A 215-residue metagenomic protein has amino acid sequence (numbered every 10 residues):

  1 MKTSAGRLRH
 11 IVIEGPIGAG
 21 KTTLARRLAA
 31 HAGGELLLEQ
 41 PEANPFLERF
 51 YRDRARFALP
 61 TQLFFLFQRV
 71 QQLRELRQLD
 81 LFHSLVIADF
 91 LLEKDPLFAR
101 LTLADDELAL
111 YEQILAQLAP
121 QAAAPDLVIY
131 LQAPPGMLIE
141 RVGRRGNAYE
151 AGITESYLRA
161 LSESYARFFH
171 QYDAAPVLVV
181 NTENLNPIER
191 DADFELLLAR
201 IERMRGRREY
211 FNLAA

Functional and structural regions predicted by a protein language model:
M1-R9: Extreme N-terminal, non-catalytic leader segments that precede Walker-type/kinase nucleotide-binding cores
I13: Hydrophobic anchor at the beta1->P-loop junction of P-loop NTPases
P16: P-loop (Walker A) phosphate-binding loop of NTP-binding proteins
K21: Conserved lysine of the Walker
R26-Q68: Conserved substrate/cofactor phosphate-moiety recognition/catalytic segment in nucleotide-dependent phosphotransferases
F57-A123: Glycine-rich phosphate-binding loop used to anchor ATP phosphates in small-molecule kinases, encompassing both
D95-A166: A glycine- and Lys/Arg-enriched "phosphate-lid" helix/loop adjacent to the NTP-binding pocket of small-molecule kinases
G143-A151, S156-A215: NTP-dependent small-molecule kinase module
